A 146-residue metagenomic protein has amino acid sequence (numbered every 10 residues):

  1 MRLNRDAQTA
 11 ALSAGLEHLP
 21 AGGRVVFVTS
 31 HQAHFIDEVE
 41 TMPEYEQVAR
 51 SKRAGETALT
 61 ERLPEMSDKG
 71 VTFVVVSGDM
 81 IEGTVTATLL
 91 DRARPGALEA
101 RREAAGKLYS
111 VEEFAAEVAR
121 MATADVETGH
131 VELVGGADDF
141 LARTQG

Functional and structural regions predicted by a protein language model:
M1-L12, S51-K52, G106-K107: Short alpha-helix in the Rossmann-fold core of NAD(P)-dependent oxidoreductases
M1-L3, E17, A21-D68, M80-T84: Catalytic loop of short-chain dehydrogenase/reductase
A7, G23, A33, G78-D79 (+2 more regions): Glycine-centered flexibility sites
L12, E56-T60, A115: Short-chain dehydrogenase/reductase
L12-L16, P20, A119: A structural alpha-helix within SAM-dependent methyltransferase catalytic domains
H31, V76-A97: C-terminal beta-strand-loop-alpha-helix "lid" module of Rossmann-like NAD(P)-dependent dehydrogenases
D37-E40, V85-L90, T144-G146: Short aromatic-enriched loop/helix-cap "lid" or pocket-rim segments at secondary-structure transitions that line
K69-V76, R92-G146: C-terminal helical subdomain
